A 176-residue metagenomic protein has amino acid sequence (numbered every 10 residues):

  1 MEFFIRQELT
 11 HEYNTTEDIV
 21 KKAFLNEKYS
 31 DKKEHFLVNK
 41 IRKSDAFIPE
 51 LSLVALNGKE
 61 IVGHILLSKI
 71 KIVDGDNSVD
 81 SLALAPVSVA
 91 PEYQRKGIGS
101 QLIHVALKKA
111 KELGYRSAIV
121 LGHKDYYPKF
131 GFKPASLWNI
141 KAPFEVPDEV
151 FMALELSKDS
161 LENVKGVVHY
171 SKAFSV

Functional and structural regions predicted by a protein language model:
E2-D18: A short beta-loop-alpha structural element at the N-terminal edge of CoA-dependent acyl/N-acetyltransferase catalytic
E17, F24, K28-G58, V62-L66 (+1 more regions): Active-site rim helix/loop that mediates acceptor-substrate recognition in acyltransferases
V54, L66, A83, S88 (+2 more regions): Conserved beta-strand segments that form the floor/walls of ligand-binding pockets within enzyme and binding domains
G58-K59, E92, E155-S160: Short loop segments at secondary-structure junctions
I70-A83, Q94: A conserved beta-turn-beta hairpin within the catalytic core of GNAT-like acetyltransferases that forms part
L84, V89, R95-K108, V120: Conserved acetyl-CoA-binding loop-helix of GNAT-fold acetyltransferases
E112-R116, L121-P147: Conserved active-site alpha-helix within GNAT-family acetyltransferase domains
K141-V176: C-terminal "cap" of GNAT-fold acetyltransferases
